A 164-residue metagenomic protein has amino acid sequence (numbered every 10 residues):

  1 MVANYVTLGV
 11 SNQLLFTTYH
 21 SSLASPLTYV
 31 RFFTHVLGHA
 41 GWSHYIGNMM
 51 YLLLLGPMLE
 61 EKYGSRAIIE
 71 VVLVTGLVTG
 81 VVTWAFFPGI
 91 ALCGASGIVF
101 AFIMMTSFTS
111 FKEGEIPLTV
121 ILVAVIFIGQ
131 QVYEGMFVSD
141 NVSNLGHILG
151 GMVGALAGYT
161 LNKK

Functional and structural regions predicted by a protein language model:
M1-K164: A detector for small-residue-rich transmembrane helices and their helix-helix packing motifs
